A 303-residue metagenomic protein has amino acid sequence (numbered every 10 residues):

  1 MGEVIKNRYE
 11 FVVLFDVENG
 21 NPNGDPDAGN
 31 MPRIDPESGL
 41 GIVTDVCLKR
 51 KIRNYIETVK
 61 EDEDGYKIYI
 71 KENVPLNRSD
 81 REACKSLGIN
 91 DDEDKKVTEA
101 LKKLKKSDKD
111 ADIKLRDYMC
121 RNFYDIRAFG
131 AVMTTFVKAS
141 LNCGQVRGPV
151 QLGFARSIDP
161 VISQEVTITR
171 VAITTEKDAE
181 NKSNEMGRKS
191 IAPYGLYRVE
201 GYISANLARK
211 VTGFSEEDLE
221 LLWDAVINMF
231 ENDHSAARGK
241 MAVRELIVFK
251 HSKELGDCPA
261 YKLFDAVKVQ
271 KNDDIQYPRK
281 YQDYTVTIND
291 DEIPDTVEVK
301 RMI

Functional and structural regions predicted by a protein language model:
M1-I303: RNA-binding basic/glycine-rich loop and surface signature characteristic of RAMP-family CRISPR effectors
